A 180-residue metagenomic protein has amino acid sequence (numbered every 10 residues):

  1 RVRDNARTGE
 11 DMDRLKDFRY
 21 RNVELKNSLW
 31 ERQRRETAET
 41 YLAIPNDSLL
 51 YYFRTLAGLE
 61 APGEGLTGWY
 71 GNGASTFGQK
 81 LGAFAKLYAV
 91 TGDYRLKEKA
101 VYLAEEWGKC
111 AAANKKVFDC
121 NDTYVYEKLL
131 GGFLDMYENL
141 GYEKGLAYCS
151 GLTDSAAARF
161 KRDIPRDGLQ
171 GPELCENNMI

Functional and structural regions predicted by a protein language model:
V2-I180: Glycan-recognition and catalytic cores of secretory/periplasmic carbohydrate-active enzymes
